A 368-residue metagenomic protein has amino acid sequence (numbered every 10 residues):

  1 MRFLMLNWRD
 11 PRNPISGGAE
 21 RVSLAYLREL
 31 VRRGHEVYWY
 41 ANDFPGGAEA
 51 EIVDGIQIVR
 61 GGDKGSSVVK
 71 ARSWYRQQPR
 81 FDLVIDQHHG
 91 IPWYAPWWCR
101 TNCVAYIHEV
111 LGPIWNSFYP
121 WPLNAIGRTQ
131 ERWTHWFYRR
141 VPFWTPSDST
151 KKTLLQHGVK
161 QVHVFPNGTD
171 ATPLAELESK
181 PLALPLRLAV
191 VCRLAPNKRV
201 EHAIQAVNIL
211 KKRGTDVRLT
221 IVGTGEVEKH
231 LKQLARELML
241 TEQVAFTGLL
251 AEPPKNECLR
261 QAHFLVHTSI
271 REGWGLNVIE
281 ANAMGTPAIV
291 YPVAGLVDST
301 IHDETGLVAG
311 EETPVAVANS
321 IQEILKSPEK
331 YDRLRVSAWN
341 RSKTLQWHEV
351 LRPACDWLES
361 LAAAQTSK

Functional and structural regions predicted by a protein language model:
P122-W144, K152: Membrane-proximal helix-turn-helix segments that form the acceptor-binding/catalytic region of lipid-linked
W144, K180-V207: Conserved donor-binding/catalytic core segment of Leloir-type glycosyltransferases
S149, G168: Carbohydrate-associated surface elements
K232-L250: Nucleotide-activated donor-binding/catalytic signature segment of Leloir-type glycosyltransferases, i.e., the conserved
I270: Aromatic "clamp/platform" in nucleotide-sugar-dependent glycosyltransferases that forms part of the donor/acceptor
P287-V290, T300: Short hydrophobic beta-strand element within catalytic cores of glycosyltransferases and related nucleotide-activated
H302-D303, L307-P314, E323-P328: Conserved acidic donor-binding segment of nucleotide-sugar-dependent glycosyltransferases
E323, K330-T344: A short, well-ordered alpha-helix in the C-terminal region of glycosyltransferases
